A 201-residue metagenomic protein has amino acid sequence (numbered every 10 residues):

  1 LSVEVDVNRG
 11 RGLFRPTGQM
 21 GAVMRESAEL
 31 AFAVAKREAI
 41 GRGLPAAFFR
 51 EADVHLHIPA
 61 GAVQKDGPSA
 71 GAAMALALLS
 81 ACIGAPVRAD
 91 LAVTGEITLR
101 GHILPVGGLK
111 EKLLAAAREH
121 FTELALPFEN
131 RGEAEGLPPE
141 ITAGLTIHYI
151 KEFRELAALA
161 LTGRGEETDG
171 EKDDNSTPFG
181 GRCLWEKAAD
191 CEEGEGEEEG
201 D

Functional and structural regions predicted by a protein language model:
L1-D201: Peripheral, non-AAA+ core regions of ATP-driven protein-machinery
